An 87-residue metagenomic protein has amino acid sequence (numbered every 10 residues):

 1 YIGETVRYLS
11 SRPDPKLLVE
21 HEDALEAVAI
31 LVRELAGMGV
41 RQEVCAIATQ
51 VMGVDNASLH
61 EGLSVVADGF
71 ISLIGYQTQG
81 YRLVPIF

Functional and structural regions predicted by a protein language model:
Y1-F87: Secreted/extracellular ectodomain signature
